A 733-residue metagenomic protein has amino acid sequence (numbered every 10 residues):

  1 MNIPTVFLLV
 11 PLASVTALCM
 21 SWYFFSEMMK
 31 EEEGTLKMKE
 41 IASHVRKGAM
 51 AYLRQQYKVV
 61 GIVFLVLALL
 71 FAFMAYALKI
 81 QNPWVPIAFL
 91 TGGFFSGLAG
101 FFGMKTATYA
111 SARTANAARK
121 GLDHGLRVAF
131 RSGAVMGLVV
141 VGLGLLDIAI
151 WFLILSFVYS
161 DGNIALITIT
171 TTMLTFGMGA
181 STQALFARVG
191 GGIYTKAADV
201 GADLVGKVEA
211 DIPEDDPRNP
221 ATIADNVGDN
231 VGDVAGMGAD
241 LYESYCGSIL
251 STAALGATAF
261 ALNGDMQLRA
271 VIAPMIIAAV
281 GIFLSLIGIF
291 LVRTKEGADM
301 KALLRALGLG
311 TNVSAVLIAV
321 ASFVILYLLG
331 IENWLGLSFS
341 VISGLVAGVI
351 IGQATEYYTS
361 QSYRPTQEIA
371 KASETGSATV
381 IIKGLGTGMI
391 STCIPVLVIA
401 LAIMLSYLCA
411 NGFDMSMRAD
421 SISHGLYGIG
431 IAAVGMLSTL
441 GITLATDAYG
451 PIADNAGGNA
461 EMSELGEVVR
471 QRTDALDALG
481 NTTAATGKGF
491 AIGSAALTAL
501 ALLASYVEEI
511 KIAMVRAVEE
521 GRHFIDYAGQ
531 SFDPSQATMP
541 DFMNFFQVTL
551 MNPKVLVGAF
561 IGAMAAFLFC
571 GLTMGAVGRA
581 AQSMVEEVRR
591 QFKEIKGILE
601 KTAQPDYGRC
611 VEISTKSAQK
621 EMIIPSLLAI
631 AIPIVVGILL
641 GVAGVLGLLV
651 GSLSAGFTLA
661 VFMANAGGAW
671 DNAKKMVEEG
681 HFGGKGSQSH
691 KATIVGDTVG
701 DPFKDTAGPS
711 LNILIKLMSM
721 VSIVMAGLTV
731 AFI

Functional and structural regions predicted by a protein language model:
M1-I733: Hydrophobic packing and interface segments
